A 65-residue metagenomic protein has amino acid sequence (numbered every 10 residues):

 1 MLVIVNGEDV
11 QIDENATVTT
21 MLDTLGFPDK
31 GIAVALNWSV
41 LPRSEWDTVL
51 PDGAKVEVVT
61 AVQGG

Functional and structural regions predicted by a protein language model:
M1-G64: Ubiquitin-like/PB1-type beta-grasp interaction modules and other compact soluble beta-rich domains
